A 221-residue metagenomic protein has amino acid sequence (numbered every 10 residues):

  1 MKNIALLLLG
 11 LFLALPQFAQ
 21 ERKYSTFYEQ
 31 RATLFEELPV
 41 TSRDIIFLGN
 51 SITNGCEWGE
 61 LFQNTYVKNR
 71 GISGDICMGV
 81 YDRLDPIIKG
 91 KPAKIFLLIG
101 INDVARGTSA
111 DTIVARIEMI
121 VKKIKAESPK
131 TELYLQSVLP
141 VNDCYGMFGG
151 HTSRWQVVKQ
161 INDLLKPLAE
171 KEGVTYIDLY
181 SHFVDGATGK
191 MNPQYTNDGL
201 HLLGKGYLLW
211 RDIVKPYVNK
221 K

Functional and structural regions predicted by a protein language model:
M1-E21: Bacterial Sec-dependent N-terminal signal peptides
A19-K91, K190: Serine-esterase "nucleophile elbow" of acetyl-processing enzymes
D44-S51, M78-T112, L202-K221: N-terminal/domain-start segments enriched in small and hydrophobic, helix-friendly residues, covering either
I45-F47, K68-G71, K94-I99, E132-S137 (+2 more regions): Structural recognition of the beta-strand scaffold that forms the well-ordered cores of secreted hydrolase catalytic
N69-I72, I101-I113, F148-R154: Surface-exposed cleft-lining segments at the edges of enzyme active sites
G71-S73, I99-V104, V138, E170 (+1 more regions): Cell-envelope and extracellular/periplasmic
A110-I120, W155-I161: Charged helix-capping and loop-helix junction motifs
V141-K221: Catalytic His-Asp segment of secreted/periplasmic serine-dependent ester chemistry enzymes
